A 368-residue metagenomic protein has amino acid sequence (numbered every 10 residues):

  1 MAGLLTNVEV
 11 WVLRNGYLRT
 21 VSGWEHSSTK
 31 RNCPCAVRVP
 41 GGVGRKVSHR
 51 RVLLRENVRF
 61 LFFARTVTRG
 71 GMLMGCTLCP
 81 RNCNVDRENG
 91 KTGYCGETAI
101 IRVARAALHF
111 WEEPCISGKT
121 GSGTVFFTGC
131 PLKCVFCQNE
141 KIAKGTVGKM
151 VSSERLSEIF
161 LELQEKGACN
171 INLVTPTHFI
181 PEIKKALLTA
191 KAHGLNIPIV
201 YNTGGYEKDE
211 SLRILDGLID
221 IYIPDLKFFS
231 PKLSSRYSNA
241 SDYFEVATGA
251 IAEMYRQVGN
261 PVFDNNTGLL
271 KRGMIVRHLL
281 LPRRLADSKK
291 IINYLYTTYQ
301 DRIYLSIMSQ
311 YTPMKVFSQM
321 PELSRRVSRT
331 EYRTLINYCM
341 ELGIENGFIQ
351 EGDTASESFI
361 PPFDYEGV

Functional and structural regions predicted by a protein language model:
G3, G16, G23, G41-G44 (+1 more regions): Residue-identity detector for glycine
E9-V12, R51-V52, V58-G123, L132: Flexible, acidic/Gly-rich N-terminal and inter-domain linker regions that tether and position cofactor-handling modules
L18, S27, L61-F63: Short hydrophobic targeting helices and cationic amphipathic motifs that mediate membrane/organellar targeting
C33-C35: Cysteine-centered motifs
L61, T68-K91, G259-V368: Auxiliary Fe-S-binding modules of radical SAM enzymes
G96-I221, S230-K232: Conserved Radical SAM active-site core
G123, I171, I199-Y201, Y222-P224 (+3 more regions): Hydrophobic faces of well-ordered beta-strands that scaffold small-molecule active sites in alpha/beta enzyme cores
A143, I180, G205-K208, L226-F244 (+3 more regions): Conserved radical SAM core fold
